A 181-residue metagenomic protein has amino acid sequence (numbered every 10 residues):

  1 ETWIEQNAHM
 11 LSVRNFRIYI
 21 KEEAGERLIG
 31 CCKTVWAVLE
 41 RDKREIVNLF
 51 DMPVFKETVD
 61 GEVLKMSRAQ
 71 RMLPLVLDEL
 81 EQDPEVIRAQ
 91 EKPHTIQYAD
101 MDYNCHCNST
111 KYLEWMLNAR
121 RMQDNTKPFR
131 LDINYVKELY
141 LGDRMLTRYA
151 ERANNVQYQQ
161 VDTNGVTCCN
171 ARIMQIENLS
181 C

Functional and structural regions predicted by a protein language model:
T2, C105, Y149: Residue-level signal for inorganic ion chemistry
W3-L77, Y135-R144, E151-C181: HotDog/MaoC-like acyl-thioester-processing domains
C31, A37-F129: Hot-dog-fold acyl-thioester-processing enzymes
L131-I133: Short alpha-helix capping/helix-loop boundary micro-motifs
